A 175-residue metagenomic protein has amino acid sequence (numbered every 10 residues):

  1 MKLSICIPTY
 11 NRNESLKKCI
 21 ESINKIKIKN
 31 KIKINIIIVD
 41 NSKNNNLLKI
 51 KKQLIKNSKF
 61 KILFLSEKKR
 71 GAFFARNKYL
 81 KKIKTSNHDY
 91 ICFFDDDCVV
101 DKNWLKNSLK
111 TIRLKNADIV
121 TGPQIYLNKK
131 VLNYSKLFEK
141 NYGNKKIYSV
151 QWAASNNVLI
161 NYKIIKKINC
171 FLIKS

Functional and structural regions predicted by a protein language model:
K2-S4, N35: Cell-envelope/extracellular polymer assembly enzymes that use nucleotide-activated donors
R12-I26: Short, well-formed alpha-helical segments that are part of the catalytic scaffolds of diverse glycosyltransferases
S22, I38-I50, C98: A conserved acidic beta->alpha catalytic loop
K33-K43, L65-S66: Short beta-strand/loop segment that forms part of the nucleotide-sugar
E67-S86: Glycine-rich, basic loop-to-helix element that forms the pyrophosphate-binding segment of sugar-nucleotide handling
H88-V99: Short beta-strand-to-loop acidic/aromatic patch adjacent to the donor-nucleotide binding site
K102-N133: Conserved donor NDP-sugar-binding/catalytic core segment of glycosyltransferases
L127, Y142-I160, S175: A recurrent flexible, glycine/aromatic-enriched loop bordering the glycosyltransferase active site that acts as
